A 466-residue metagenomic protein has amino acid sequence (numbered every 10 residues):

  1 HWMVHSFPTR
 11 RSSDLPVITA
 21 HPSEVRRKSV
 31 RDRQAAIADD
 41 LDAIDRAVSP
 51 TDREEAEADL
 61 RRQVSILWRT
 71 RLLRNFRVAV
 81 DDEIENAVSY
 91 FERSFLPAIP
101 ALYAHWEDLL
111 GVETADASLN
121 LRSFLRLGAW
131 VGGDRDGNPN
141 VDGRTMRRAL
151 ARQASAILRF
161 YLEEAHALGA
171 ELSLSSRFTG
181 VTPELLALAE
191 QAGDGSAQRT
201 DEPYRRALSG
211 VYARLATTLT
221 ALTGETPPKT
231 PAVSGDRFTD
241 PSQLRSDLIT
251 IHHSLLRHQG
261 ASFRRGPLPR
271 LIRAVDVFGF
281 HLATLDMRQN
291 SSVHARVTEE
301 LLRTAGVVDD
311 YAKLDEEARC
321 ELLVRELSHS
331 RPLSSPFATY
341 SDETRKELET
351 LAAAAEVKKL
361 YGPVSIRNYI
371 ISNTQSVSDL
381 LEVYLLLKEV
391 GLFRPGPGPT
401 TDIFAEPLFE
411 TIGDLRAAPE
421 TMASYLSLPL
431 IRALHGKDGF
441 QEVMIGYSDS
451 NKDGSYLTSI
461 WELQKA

Functional and structural regions predicted by a protein language model:
S6-V324, E343: Often metal-dependent polyanion-binding catalytic scaffolds in large enzymes
L73-S89, G143, T230-R237, T250-R257 (+4 more regions): Glycine- and acidic
L121-S123, V131-G132, R273-A274, K359-Y361 (+2 more regions): A general structural signal for short secondary-structure junctions and capping/turn motifs
R126, W130, D134-N138, P399-D414: Hydrophobic/aromatic-rich, well-ordered segments within soluble, folded domains that form packed cores
R126-G128, I272, V277, I366 (+2 more regions): Broad gene-expression machinery/nucleic-acid interaction feature
T217-G224, T284-L285, N290-L381, L385 (+3 more regions): Active-site cores of enzymes that catalyze phosphoryl transfer or operate on phosphate-rich substrates
